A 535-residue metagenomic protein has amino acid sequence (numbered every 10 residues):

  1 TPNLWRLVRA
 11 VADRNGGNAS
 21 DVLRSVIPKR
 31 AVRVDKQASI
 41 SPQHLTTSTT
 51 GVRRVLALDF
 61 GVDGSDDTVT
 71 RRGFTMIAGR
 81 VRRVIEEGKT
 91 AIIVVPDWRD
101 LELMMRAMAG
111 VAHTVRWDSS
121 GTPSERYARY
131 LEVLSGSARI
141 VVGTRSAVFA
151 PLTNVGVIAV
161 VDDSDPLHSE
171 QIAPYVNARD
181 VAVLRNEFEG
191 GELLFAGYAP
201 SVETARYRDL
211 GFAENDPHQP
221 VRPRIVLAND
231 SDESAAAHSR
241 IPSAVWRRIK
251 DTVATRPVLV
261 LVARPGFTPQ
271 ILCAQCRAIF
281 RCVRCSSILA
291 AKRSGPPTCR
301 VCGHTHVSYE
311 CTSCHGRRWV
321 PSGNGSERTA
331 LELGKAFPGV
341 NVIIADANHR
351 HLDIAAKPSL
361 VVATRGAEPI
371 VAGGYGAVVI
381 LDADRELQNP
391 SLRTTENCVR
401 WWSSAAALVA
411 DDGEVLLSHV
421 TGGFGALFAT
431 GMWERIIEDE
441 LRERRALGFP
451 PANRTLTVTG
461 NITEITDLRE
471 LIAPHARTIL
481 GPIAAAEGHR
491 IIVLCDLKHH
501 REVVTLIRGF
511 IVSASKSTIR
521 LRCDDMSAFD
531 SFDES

Functional and structural regions predicted by a protein language model:
T1-L227, S231-S234, D251-A254, V262 (+8 more regions): Accessory, non-ATPase domains that flank or precede helicase/AAA+ motor cores in DNA-metabolism machines
T1-W5, S20, P123-Y127, S135 (+12 more regions): Amphipathic alpha-helical transducer elements in NTP-driven molecular machines
T47-S48, V148-A150, C273-A274, A291 (+4 more regions): Replace "in large, NTP-powered and nucleic-acid-processing enzymes" with "in large, NTP-powered factors and other
D67-F74, V94-W98, I172-Y175, H238-S239 (+7 more regions): Conserved phosphate/pyrophosphate-binding and hydrolysis machinery centered on Walker-type P-loop NTPases, extending
V111-S124, V283-R284, K292, P338-N348 (+1 more regions): Conserved RecA-like helicase motor-core motifs
P200, S243, R247-D251, T255-R256 (+2 more regions): C-terminal helicase module of SF1/SF2 nucleic-acid helicases/translocases
R208-R284, A429-W433, E440: Conserved helicase motor core of P-loop NTPases
V245, K250-F337: Cys/His-rich short segments
